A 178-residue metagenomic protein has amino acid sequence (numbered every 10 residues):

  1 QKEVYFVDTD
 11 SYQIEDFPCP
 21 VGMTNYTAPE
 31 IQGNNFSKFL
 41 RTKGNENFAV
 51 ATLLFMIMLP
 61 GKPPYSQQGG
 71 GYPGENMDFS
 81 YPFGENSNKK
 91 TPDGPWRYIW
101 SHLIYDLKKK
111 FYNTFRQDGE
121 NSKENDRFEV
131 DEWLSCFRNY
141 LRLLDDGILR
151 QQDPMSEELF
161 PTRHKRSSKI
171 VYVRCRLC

Functional and structural regions predicted by a protein language model:
Q1, K43, S66-G71, R127-V130 (+1 more regions): Short, glycine/acidic-rich hinge or "gate" loops at secondary-structure transitions that mediate conformational
Q1-S37: Activation segment/activation loop of eukaryotic-type protein kinase catalytic domains
N35-L40, G119: Axial heme c-ligation environment in periplasmic c-type cytochrome domains
K38-Y112: Conserved C-lobe activation region of Hanks-type protein kinase-like domains
D93-L143: Extracellular low-complexity, Gly/Ser/Thr-rich intrinsically disordered linkers and protease-sensitive activation/hinge
N125-C178: Regulatory extensions appended to serine/threonine kinase catalytic cores
